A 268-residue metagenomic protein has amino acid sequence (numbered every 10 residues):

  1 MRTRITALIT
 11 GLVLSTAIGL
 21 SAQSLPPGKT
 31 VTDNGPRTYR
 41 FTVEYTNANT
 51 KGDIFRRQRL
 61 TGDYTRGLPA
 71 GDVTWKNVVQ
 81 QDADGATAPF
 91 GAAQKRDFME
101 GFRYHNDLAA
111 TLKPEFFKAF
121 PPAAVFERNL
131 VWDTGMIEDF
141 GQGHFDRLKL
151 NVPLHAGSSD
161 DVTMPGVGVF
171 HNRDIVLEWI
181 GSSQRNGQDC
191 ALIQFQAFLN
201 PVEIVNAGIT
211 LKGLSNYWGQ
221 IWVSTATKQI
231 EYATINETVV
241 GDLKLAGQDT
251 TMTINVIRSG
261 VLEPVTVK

Functional and structural regions predicted by a protein language model:
M1-I5: Positively charged n-region of N-terminal signal peptides that target proteins for export
T6-L8, T234: Short helix-onset patch at the extreme N-terminus, typifying the N->h transition of secretory signal peptides
I9-G19: Bacterial N-terminal signal peptides
Q23-K268: Signature of exported/secreted
